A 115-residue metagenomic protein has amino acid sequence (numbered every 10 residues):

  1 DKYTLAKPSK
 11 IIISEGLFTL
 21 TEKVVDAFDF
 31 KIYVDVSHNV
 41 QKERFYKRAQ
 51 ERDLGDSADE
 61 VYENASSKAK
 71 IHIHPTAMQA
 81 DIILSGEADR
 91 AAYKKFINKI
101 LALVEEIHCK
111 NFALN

Functional and structural regions predicted by a protein language model:
D1-K2, G16, V24, V61-H72 (+1 more regions): Short, flexible coil/linker segments at or flanking structured domains
Y3-A49: ATP-dependent NMP and nucleoside kinases share a basic, alpha-helical "lid"
L5-A6, I12-S14, S57-D59, E63-A65 (+2 more regions): Mixed-charge, polar/low-complexity N-terminal
D26, E43, K47-Q50, K70-N115: NTP-dependent small-molecule kinase module
F30-P75: Conserved catalytic-core segment of NTP-binding enzymes
